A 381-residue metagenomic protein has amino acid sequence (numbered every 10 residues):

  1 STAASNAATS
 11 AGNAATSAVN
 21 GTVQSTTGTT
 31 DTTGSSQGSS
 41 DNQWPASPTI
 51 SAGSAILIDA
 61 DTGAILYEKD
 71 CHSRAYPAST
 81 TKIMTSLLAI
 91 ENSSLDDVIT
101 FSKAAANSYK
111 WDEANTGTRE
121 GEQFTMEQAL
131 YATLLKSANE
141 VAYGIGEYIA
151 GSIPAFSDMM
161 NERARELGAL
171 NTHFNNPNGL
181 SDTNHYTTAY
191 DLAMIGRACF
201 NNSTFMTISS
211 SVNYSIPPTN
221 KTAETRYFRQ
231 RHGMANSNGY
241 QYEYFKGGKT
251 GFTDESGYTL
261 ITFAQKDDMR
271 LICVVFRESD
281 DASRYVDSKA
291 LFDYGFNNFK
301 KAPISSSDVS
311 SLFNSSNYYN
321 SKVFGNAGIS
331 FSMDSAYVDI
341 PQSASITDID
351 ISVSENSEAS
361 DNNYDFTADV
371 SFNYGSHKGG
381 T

Functional and structural regions predicted by a protein language model:
A4, A11-A14, A18-V23, G28-Y190 (+1 more regions): Active-site-adjacent loops and short helices of periplasmic peptidoglycan-processing enzymes
A7, A11, A15, K82 (+2 more regions): Generic low-polarity alpha-helical segments
A7, A14, G21-T22, T32 (+5 more regions): Short linear motifs in intrinsically disordered/low-complexity regions
A169-L170, N184-Y186, Y190-D191, G196-T381: Domain-terminus/edge residues, biased toward the C-terminal soluble/receptor-binding domains of extracytoplasmic
